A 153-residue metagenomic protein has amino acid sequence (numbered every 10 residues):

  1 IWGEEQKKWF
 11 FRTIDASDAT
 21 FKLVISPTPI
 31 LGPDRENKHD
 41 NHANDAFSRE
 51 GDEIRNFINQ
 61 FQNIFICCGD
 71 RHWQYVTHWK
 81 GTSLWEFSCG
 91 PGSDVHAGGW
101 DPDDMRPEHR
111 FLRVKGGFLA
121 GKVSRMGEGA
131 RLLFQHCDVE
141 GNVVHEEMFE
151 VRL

Functional and structural regions predicted by a protein language model:
I1-L153: Long, structured stretches of catalytic cores involved in phosphate-ester chemistry, encompassing
